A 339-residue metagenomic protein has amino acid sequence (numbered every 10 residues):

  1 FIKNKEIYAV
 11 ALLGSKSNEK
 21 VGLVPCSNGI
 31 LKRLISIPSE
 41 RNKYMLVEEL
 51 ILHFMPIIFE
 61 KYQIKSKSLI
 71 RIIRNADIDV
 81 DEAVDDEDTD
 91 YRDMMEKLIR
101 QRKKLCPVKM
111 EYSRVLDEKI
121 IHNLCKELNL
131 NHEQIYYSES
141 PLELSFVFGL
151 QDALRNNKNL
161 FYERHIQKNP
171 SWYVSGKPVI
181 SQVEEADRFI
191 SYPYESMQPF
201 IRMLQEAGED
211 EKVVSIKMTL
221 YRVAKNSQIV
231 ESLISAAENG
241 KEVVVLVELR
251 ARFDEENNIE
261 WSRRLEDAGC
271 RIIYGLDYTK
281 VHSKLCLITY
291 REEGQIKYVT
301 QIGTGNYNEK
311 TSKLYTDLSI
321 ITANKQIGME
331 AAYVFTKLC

Functional and structural regions predicted by a protein language model:
F1-C339: N-terminal localization/anchoring segments of enzymes in phospholipid and broader phosphate metabolism
